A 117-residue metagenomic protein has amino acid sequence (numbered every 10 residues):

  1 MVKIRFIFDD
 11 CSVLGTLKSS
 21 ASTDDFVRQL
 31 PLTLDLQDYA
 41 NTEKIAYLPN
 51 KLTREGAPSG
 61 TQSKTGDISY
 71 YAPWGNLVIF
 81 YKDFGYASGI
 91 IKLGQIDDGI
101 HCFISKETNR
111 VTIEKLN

Functional and structural regions predicted by a protein language model:
M1-V2, E107: A short, compositionally biased
V2-I45: N-terminal secretory signal peptides
I7, Y70-A72: Well-ordered beta-strand positions
L14-K18, P58-T61, Y71: Extracytoplasmic/periplasmic, Sec-exported soluble proteins
T33, A40-P58, Q62: Compact, glycine-rich, soluble single-domain proteins
T65-D67: Loop/turn positions that initiate beta-strands
A72-D97: Beta-strand-rich cores of mature extracytoplasmic or soluble domains
G94-N117: Well-ordered alpha/beta subsegment
